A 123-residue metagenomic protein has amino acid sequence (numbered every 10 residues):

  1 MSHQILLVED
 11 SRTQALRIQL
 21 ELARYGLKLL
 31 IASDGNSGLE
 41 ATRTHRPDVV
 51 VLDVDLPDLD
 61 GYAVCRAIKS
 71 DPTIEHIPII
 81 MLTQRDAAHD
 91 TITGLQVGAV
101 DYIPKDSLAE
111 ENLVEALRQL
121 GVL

Functional and structural regions predicted by a protein language model:
E9: Conserved acidic carboxylate
L16-R24: Charged docking surfaces used in two-component/phosphorelay signaling
G26-S33, A41: Short hydrophobic/Thr-rich beta-strand motif most characteristic of the beta2 strand and flanking loop of CheY-like
H45-V51, L56: Active-site beta3 strand of CheY-like receiver
P57, R66, E75, A87: The feature encodes the CheY-like receiver
